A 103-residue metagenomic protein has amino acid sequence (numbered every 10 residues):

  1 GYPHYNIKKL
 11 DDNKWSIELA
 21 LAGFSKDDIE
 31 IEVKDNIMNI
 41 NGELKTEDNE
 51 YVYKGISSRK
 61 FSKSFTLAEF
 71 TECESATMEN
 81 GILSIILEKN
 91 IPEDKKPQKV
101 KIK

Functional and structural regions predicted by a protein language model:
G1-K103: Alpha-crystallin/small heat shock protein
